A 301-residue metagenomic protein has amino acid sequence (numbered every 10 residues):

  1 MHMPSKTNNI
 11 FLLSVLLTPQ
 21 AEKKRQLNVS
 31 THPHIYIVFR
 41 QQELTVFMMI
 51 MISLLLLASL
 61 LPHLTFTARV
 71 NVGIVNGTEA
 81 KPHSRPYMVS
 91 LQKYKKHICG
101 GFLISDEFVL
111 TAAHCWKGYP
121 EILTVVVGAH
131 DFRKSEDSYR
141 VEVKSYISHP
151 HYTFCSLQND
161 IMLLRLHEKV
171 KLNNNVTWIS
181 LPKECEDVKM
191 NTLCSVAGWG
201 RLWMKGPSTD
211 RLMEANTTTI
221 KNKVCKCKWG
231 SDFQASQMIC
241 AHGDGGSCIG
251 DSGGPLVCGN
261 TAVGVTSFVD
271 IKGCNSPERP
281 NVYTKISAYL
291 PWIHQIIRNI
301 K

Functional and structural regions predicted by a protein language model:
H2-P4, N8-L27, I37-L110, L123-A129 (+1 more regions): Protease-domain processing segments flanking chymotrypsin-fold serine proteases, especially trypsin-like
P4-K6, T18-K24, N28-T31, D187 (+1 more regions): C-terminal helix/juxtamembrane-tail motif
A68-G73, L91, V109-A112, W116-F154 (+2 more regions): Conserved H-D interstitial segment of serine endopeptidase catalytic domains
G77-K81, Y152-F154, K205-P207, P280: Conserved, non-catalytic sequence blocks in retroelement Pol enzymes and Pol-derived host proteins
S84-P86, P120, N159-I161, N174 (+1 more regions): Extracytoplasmic
M88-Q92, T192-K301: Extracellular trypsin-like serine protease catalytic domains
I147-T153, K169-L212: Active-site substrate-binding loop(s) of clan PA
M162-E168: Conserved beta strand-loop-helix elements of the APE1-like EEP
